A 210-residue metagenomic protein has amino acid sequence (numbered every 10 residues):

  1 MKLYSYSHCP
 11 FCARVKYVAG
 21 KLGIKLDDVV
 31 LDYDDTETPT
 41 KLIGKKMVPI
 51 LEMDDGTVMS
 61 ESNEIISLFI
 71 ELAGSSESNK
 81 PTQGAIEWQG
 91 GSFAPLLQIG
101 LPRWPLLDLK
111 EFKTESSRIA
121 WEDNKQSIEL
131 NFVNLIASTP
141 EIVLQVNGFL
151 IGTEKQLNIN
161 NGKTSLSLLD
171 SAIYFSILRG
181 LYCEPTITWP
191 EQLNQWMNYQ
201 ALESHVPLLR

Functional and structural regions predicted by a protein language model:
M1-E122, I159-N161: GST-like domain detector, emphasizing the conserved glutathione-binding G-site in the N-terminal thioredoxin-like
L42-G44, G74, E129, T186 (+1 more regions): Glycine-centered secondary-structure boundary/capping sites
G74-Q83, N124-L135, V206-R210: Short secondary-structure transition/capping segments
A94-N198: GST-like fold's C-terminal all-alpha helical module
N194-R210: Short, mixed-charge aromatic SLiMs
